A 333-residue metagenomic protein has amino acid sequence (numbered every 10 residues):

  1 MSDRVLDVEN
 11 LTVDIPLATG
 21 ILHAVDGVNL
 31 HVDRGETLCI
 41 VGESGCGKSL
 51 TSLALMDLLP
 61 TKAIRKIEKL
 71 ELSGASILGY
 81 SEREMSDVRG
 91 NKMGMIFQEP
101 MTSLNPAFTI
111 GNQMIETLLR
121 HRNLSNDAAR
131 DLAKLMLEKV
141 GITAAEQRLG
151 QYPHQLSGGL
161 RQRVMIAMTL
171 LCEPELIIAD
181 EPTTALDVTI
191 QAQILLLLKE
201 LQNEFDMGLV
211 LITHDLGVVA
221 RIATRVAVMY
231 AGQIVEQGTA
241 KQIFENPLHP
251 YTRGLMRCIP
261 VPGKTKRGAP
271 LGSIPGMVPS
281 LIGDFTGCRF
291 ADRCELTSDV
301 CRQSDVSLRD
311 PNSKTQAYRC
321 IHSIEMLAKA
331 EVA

Functional and structural regions predicted by a protein language model:
D57, I178-P182, L186, I190-A269: P-loop NTP-binding/switch modules centered on Walker-like glycine-rich loops
I64-S76: Conserved ABC transporter NBD signature motif
A75-S76, A128-Q147, M256-R257: Conserved ABC ATPase "signature" region
Q151-L156, L160: Conserved ABC ATPase signature
L171-E175: A short, proline-enriched helix->beta-strand linker immediately N-terminal to the Walker B motif in ABC-type P-loop
T239-A333: Charged, flexible cofactor/metal-binding loops and thiol motifs
